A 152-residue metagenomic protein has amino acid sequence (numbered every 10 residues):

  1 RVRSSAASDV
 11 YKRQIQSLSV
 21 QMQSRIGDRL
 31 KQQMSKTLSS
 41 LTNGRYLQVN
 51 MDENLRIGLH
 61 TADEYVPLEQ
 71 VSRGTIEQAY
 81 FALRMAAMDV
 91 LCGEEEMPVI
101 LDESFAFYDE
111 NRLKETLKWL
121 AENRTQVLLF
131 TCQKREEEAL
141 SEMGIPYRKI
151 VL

Functional and structural regions predicted by a protein language model:
R1-Y11: Single conserved hydrophobic/aromatic residue that forms the stacking wall/gate of nucleotide- or nucleobase-binding
D9-L152: Terminal ABC-like ATPase head and other globular end-domains that cap long coiled-coil arms in SMC/Rad50/SbcC-family
